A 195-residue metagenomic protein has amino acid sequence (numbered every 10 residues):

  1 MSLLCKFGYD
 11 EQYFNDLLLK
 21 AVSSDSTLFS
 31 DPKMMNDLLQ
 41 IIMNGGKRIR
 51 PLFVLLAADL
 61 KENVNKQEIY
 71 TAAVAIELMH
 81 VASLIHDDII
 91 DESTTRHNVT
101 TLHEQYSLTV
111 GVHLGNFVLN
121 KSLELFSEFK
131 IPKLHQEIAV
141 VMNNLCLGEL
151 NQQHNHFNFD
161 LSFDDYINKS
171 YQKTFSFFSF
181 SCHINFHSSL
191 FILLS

Functional and structural regions predicted by a protein language model:
M1-M79, I85, I89-E104, V140 (+1 more regions): Conserved N-terminal diphosphate/IPP-binding helix and adjacent helical/loop segment of trans-prenyltransferase domains
D25-L28, M43-K47, F129-S195: All-alpha helical catalytic cores of prenyl diphosphate-utilizing isoprenoid enzymes
I49-R50, V74-E77, V110-V118, K173-S181: Catalytic-loop motifs flanking and including active-site residues across diverse enzymes
F53, S122, G148: Residue-level signal for inorganic ion chemistry
V81, L125, I184: Short alpha-helical functional segments enriched in proximate histidine and acidic residues
R96-L119, D160-T174: Divalent-cation-assisted or electrostatically stabilized phosphate/pyrophosphate-binding catalytic cores
F117-K133: Primarily interfacial, aromatic-capped hydrophobic alpha-helices that serve as membrane anchors
